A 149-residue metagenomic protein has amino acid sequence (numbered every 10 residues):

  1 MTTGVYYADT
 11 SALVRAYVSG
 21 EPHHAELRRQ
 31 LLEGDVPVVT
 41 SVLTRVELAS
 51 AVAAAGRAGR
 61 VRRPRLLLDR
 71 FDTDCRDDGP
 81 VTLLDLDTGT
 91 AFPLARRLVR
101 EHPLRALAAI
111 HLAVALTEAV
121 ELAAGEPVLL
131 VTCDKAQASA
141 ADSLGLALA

Functional and structural regions predicted by a protein language model:
M1-T44, A54-L68, L146: Short, well-structured N-terminal submotif of metal-dependent ribonuclease cores
A8, T73-C75, P93-L94: Short, basic/glycine-rich phosphate-binding loops at helix/coil junctions that contact nucleotide phosphates
L13, L48-V52, A115-E118: Buried hydrophobic packing segments
R15, A25, S50, P93 (+1 more regions): Alpha-helical elements of the RecA-like P-loop NTPase motor core of helicases
L32, S50-V52, R57, R63-D85 (+3 more regions): Anionic, Ser/Thr-rich low-complexity intrinsically disordered regions
T40-V46, L107-I110: Aromatic- and histidine-enriched alpha-helix N-cap/loop-to-helix transition segments that scaffold the rims
D78-A136: Active-site neighborhoods of divalent-metal-dependent phosphate/nucleic-acid chemistry enzymes
